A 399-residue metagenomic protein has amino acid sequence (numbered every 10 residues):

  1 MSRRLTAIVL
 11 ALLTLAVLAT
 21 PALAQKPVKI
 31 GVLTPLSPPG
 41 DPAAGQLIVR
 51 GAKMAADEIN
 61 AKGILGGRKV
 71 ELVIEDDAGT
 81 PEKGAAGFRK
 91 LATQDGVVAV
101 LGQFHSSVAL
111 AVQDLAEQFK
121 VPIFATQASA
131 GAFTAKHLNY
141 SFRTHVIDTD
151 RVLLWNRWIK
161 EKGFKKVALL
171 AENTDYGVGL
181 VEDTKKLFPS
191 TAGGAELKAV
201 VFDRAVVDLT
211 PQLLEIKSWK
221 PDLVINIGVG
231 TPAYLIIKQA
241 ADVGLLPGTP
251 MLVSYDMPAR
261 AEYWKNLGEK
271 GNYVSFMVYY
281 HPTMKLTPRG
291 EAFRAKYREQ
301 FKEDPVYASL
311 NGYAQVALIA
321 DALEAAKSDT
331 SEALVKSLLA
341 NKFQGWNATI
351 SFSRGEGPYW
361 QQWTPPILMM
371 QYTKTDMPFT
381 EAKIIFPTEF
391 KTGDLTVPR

Functional and structural regions predicted by a protein language model:
L18-A24: Sec/Tat signal peptide C-region and signal peptidase I cleavage site
G31-K53, E75-E82, F104-H105, L170-V178 (+2 more regions): Extracytoplasmic "Venus flytrap"
P42-I48, K62-A132, T144, F202-L209 (+1 more regions): Beta-alpha junction/loop-to-helix N-cap segments that form part of ligand/metal-binding clefts
A43-L65, D183-P189: Short, polar/charged alpha-helical segment
A86, A130-A132, N139-V243, T283-A292: Extracellular/periplasmic Venus flytrap/periplasmic-binding protein
L91, D95-Q103, F124-T126, A168-A171 (+4 more regions): Periplasmic-binding protein-like
A240-Y313, E324-A325, A382-P398: Extracellular/periplasmic periplasmic-binding protein-like sensory domains
E299-S309, A320-E381: Segments of small-molecule ligand-sensing domains
